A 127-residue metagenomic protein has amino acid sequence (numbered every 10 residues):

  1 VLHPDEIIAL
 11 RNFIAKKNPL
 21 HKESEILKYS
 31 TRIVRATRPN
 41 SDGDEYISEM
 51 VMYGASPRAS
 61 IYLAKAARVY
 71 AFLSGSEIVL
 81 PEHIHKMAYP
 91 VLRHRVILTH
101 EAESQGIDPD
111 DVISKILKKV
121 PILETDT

Functional and structural regions predicted by a protein language model:
V1-N40: Phosphate-sensing "switch" segment of ASCE/P-loop ATPases
N12-K17, P39-T127: C-terminal engagement/docking regions of AAA+ P-loop ATPases
